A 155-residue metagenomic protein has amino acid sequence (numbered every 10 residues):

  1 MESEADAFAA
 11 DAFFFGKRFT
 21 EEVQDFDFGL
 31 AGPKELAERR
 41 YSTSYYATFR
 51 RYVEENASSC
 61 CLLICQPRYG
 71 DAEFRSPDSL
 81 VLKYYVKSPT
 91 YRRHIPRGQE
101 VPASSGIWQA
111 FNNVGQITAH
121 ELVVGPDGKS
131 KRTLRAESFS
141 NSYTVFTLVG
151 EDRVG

Functional and structural regions predicted by a protein language model:
M1-G155: Active-site hotspot residues in diverse enzymes, especially metal/ion-binding acidic/histidine motifs
